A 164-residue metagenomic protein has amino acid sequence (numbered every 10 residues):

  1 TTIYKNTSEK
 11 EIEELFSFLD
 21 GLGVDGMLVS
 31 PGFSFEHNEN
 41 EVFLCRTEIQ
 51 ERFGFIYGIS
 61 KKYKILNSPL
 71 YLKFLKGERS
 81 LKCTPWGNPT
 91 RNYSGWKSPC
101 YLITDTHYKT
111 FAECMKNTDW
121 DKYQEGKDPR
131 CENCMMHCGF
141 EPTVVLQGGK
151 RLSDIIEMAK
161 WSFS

Functional and structural regions predicted by a protein language model:
T1-N88, Y93, S98, L102 (+1 more regions): Radical SAM enzyme [4Fe-4S]-AdoMet core and its adjacent flexible, acidic and glycine-rich loops/tails across
K97-S164: Flexible mid-to-C-terminal extensions adjoining Fe-S/redox cofactors in radical SAM and related proteins
